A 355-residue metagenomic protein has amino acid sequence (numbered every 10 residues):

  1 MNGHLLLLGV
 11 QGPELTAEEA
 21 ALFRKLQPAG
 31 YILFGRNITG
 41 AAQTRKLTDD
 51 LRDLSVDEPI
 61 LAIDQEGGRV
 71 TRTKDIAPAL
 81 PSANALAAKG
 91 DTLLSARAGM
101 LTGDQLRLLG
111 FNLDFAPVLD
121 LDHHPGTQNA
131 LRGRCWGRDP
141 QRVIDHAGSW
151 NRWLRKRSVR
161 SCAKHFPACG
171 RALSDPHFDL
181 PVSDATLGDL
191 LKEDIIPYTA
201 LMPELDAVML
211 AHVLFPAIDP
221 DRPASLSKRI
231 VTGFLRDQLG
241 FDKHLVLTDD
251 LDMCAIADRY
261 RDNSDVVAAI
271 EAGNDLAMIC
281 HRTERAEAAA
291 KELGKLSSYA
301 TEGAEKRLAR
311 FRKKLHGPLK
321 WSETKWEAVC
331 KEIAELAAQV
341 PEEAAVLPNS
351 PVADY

Functional and structural regions predicted by a protein language model:
M1-A29, A257-Y355: Preference for extracellular/luminal or secreted protein segments
G9, R36-L54, P59, R69-T71 (+2 more regions): Second-shell residues forming the walls of enzyme active-site clefts
A21-F34, L101, L108-L113: Catalytic domains of carbohydrate-active enzymes, especially glycoside hydrolases
T71-L80, P125-T127, A168: Short, flexible, mixed-charge acidic loops at enzyme active sites
D75-G110: A generic, well-ordered mixed alpha/beta core segment in the N-terminal half of proteins
A87-L93, R132-Q141, L180-D189: Flexible, glycine/proline-enriched loop segments at strand-loop-helix junctions that form or flank small-ligand binding
L119-A130: Short, conserved phosphate-binding/catalytic loop or strand-edge motifs used in phosphoryl-/nucleotidyl-transfer
